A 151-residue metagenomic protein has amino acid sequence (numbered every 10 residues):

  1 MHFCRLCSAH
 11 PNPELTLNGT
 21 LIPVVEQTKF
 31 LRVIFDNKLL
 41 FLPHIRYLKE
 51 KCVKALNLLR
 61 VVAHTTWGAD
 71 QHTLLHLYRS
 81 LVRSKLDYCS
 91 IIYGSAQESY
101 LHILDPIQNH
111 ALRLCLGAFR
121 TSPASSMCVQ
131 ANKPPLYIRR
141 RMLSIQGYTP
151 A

Functional and structural regions predicted by a protein language model:
M1-Q27: Short, conserved micro-motifs composed of acidic
H2, H76-S80, P106, H110: Amphipathic alpha-helical interaction segments
F3-L6, N18-T20, I34-D36, G117 (+1 more regions): Structured loops at beta-to-helix junctions and adjacent beta-edge loops in soluble globular domains
L6, L58, V62-T65, R113 (+2 more regions): Short amphipathic alpha-helical interaction elements and helix-loop-helix interfaces that mediate dimerization
N12-E14, L42, R140-M142: Short conserved micro-motifs at the rims of enzyme active sites and ligand-binding pockets
G19-I92: Basic, alpha-helical interaction scaffolds
S99-A151: Short linear motifs embedded in intrinsically disordered, charge-biased segments
